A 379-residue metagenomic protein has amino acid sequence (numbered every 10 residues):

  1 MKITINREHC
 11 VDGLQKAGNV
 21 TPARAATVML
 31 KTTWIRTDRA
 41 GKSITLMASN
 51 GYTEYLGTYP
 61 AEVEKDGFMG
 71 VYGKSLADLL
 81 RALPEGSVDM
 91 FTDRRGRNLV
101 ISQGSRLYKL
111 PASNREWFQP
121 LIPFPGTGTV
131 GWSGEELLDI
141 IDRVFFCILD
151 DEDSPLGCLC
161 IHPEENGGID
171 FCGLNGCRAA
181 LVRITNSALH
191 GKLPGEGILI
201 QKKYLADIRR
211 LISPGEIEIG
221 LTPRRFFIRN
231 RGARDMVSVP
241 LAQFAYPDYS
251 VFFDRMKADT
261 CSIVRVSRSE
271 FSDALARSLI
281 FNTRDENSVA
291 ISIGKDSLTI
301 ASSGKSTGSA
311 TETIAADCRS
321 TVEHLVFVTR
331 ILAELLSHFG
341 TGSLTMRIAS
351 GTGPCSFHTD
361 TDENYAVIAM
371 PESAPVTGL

Functional and structural regions predicted by a protein language model:
M1-L379: Structural preference for solvent-exposed beta-strand-turn elements and adjacent flexible terminal/loop segments within
